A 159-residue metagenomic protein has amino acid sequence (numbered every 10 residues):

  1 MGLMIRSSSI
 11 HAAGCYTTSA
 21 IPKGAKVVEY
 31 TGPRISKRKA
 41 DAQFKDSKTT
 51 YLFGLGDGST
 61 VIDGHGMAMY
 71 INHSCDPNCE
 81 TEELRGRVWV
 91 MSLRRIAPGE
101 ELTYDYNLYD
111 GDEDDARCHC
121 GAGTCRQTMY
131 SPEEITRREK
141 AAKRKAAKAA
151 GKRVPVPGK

Functional and structural regions predicted by a protein language model:
M1-E82, T136, A146: Catalytic cores of histone-lysine modification enzymes
C75-K159: C-terminal SET catalytic tail plus cysteine-rich post-SET Zn-binding segment of SAM-dependent SET-domain
